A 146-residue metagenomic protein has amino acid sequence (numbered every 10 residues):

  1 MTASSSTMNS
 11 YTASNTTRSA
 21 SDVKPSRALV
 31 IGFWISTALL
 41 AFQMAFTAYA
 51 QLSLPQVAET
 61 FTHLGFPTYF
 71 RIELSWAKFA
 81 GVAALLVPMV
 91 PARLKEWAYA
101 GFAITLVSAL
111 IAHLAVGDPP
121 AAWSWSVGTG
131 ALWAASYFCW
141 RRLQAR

Functional and structural regions predicted by a protein language model:
T2-R146: Membrane-interface extramembranous regions
